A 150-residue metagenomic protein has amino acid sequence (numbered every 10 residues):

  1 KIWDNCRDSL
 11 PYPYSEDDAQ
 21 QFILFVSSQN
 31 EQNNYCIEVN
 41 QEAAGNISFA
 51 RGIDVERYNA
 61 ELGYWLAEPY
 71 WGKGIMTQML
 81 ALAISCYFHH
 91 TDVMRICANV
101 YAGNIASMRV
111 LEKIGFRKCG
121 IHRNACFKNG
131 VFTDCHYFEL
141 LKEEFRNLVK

Functional and structural regions predicted by a protein language model:
K1, N34-K150: Acyl-donor (CoA/ACP) binding surface of acyl/acetyltransferases
K1-Q20, E143-K150: A short, well-structured alpha-helix characteristic of acyl/acetyltransferase catalytic modules
Q21-I23, N124-A125: A generic local structural motif
F25-E31, F116: Short loop/turn motifs at secondary-structure junctions and domain boundaries
